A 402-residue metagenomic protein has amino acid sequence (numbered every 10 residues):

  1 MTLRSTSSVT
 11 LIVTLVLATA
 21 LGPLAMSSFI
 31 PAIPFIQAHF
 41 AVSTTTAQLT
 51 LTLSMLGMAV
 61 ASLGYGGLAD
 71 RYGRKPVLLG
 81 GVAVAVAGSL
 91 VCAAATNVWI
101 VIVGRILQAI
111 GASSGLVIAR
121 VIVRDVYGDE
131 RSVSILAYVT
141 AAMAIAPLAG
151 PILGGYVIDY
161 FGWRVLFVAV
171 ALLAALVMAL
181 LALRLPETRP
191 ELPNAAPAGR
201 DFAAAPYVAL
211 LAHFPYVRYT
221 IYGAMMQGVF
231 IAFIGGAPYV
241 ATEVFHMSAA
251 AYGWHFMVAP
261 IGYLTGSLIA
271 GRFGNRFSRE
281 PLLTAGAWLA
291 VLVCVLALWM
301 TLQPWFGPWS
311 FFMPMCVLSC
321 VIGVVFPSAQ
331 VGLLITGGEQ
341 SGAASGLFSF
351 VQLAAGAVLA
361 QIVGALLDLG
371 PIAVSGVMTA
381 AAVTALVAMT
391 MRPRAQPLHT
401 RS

Functional and structural regions predicted by a protein language model:
T2-R4, T188-Y219: Juxtamembrane intracellular "pre-TM" segments in multi-pass secondary transporters
A41, G73, A94-I100, G111 (+1 more regions): Helix-breaking motifs and short loop linkers at transmembrane-helix boundaries and internal kinks in secondary membrane
V60-W99: Conserved MFS/SLC helix-loop-helix module at the cytosolic interface between two early adjacent transmembrane helices
P76-L90, A171, L282-L296: Structural signature of the two symmetry-related core transmembrane helices
V84-V91, W99-L107, W309-M315: Paired small-residue
I100, D129, A137-L183: Helix-loop-helix hairpin linking two adjacent transmembrane segments in secondary transporters
G104-I145: Cytoplasmic helix-loop-helix junction between adjacent transmembrane helices in 12-TM secondary transporters
L172-P193, A388-R392: C-terminal membrane-cytosol helix-exit motif in multi-pass small-molecule transporters
